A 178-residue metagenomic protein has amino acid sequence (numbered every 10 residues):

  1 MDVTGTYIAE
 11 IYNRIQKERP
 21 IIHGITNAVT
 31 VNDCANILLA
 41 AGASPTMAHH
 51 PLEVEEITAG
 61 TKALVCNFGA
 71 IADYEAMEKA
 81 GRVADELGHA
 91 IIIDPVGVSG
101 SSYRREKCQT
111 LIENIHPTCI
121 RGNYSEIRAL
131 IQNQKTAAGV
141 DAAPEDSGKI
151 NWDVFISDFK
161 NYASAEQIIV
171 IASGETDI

Functional and structural regions predicted by a protein language model:
M1-K79, V83-E86, A90, I156-I178: Small-residue (G/A/S/T)-rich helix-start motifs and N-terminal tracts that mark the onset
N67, E75-G122: Glycine/small-residue-rich loop that forms an oxyanion/phosphate-binding "nest" at active or ligand-binding sites
S102-I178: Conserved phosphate/ATP/ADP-binding segment of small-molecule kinases
